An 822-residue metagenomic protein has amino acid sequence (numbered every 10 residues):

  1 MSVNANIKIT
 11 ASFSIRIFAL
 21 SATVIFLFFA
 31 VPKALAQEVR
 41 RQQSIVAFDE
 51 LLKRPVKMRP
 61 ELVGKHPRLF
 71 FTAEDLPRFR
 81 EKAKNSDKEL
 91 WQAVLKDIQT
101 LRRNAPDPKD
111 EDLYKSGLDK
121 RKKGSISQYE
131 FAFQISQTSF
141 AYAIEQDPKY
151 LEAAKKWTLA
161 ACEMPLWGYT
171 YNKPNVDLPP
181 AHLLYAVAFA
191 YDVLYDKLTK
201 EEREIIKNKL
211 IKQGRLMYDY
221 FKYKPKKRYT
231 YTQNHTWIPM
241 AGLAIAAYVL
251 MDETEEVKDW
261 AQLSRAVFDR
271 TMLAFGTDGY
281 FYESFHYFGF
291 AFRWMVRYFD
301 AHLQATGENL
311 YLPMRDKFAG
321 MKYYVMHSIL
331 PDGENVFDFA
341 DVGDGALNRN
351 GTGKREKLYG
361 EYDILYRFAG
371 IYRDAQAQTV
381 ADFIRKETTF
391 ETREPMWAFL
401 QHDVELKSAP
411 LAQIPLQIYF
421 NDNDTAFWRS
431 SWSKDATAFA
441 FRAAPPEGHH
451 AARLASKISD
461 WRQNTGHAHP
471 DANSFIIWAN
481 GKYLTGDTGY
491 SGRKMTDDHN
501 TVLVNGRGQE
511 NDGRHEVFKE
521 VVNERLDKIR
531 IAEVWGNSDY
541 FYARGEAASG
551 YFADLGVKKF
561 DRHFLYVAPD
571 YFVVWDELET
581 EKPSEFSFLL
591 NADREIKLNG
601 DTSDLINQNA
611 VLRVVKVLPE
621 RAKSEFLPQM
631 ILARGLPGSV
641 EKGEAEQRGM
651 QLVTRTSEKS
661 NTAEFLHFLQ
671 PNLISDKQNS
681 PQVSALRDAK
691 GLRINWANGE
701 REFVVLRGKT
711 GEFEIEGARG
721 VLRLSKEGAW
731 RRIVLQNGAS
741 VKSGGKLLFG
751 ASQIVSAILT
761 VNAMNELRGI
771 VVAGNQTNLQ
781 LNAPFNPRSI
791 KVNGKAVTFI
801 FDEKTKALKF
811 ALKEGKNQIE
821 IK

Functional and structural regions predicted by a protein language model:
M1-S14: N-terminal secretory signal peptides that target proteins for export/translocation
F18-F28: Bacterial N-terminal signal peptides
V31-L35: Sec/Tat signal peptide C-region and signal peptidase I cleavage site
Q37-K88, Q818, K822: Mature N-terminal, pre-catalytic/accessory segment of carbohydrate-active enzymes
F48, Y287, F292-S789: Extended polysaccharide-engagement surfaces of secreted carbohydrate-active enzymes
R68-F71, D75-F79, A83-K84, L90-L95 (+3 more regions): Aromatic-lined, polymer-binding surfaces characteristic of secreted/periplasmic polysaccharide-degrading enzymes
P470-D471, T662-Q670, D802-K822: C-terminal beta-strand-rich structural cap/linker in extracellular carbohydrate-active enzymes
K795-F799: Surface-exposed loop/edge segments in extracytoplasmic proteins
